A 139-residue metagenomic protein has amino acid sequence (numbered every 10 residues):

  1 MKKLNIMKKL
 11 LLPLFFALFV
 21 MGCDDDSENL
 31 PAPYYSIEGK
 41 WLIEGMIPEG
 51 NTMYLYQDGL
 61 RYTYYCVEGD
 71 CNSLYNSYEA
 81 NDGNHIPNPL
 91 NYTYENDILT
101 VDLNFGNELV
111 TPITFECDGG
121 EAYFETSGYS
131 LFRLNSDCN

Functional and structural regions predicted by a protein language model:
N5-P13: Sec-dependent signal peptide recognition, specifically the positively charged N-region followed immediately by
L12, A17-K40, N139: Bacterial Sec-dependent N-terminal signal peptides
A32-N51, L90: Tryptophan-anchored aromatic micro-motifs
M46-P48, T63-Y129: Contiguous, well-ordered beta-strand patches that form the walls/edges of small beta-barrel/beta-sandwich domains
T52-Q57: Broad, structure-driven detector of short, well-ordered beta-strand segments within folded domains
G59-R61: Structural signal for glycine-centered tight turns and loop->strand junctions in beta-sheet-rich domains
G128-N139: Short, low-complexity, Pro/Ser/Thr/Gly-rich segments in the mature regions of secreted, periplasmic
